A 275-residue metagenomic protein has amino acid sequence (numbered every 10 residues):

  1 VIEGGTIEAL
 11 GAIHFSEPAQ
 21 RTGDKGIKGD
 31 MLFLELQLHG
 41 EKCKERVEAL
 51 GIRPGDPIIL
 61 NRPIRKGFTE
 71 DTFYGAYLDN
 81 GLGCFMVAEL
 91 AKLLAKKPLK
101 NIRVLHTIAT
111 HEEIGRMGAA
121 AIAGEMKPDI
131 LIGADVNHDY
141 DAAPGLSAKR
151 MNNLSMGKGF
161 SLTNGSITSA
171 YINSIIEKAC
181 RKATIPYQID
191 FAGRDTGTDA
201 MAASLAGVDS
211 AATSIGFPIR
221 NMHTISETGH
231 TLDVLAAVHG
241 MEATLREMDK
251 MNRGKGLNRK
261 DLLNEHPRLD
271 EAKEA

Functional and structural regions predicted by a protein language model:
V1-A275: N-terminal hydrophobic/helix-forming segments and targeting peptides
